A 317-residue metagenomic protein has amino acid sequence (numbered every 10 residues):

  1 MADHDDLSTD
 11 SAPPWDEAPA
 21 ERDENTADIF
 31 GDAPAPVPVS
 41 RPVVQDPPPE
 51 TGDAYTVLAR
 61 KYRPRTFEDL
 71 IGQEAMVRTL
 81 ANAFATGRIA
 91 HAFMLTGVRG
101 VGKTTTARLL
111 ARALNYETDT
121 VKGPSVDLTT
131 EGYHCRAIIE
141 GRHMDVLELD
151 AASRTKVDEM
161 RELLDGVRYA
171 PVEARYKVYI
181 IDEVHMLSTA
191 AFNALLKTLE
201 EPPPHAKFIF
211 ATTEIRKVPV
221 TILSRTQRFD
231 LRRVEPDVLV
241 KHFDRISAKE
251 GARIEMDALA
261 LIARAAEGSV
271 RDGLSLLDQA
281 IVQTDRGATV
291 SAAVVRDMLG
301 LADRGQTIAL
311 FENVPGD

Functional and structural regions predicted by a protein language model:
M1-R228: P-loop/Walker A NTP-binding region and its immediately flanking N-terminal helices in P-loop NTPase folds
A107, R112, D127-T130, H134-M144 (+5 more regions): Extended, largely alpha-helical regulatory/partner-binding modules appended to the mid-to-C-terminal parts
